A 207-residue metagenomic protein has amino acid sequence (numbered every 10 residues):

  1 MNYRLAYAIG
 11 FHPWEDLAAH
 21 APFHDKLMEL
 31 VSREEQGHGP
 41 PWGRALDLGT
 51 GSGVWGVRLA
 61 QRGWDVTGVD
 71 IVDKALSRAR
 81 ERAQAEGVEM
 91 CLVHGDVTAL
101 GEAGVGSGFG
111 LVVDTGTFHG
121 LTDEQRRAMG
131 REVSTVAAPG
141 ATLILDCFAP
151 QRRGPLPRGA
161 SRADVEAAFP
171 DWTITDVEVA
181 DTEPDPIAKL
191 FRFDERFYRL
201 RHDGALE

Functional and structural regions predicted by a protein language model:
M1-L48, S52-V105, L121-V136, A141-E207: Class I (Rossmann-like) S-adenosyl-L-methionine-dependent methyltransferase catalytic domain, capturing the SAM-binding
G108-F109: Local beta-strand N-terminus motif with an aromatic residue
V113: A conserved beta-strand element that flanks and buttresses the S-adenosyl-L-methionine
G116-G120: Short catalytic micro-motifs in class I SAM-dependent methyltransferases
